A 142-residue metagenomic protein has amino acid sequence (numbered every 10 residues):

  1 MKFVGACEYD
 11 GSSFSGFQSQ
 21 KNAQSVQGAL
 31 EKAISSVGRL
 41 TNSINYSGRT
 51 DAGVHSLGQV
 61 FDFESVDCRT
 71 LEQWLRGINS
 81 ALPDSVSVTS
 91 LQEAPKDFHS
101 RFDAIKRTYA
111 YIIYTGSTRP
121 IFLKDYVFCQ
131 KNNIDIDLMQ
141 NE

Functional and structural regions predicted by a protein language model:
M1-E142: Structured-RNA-binding interfaces characteristic of tRNA pseudouridine synthases
